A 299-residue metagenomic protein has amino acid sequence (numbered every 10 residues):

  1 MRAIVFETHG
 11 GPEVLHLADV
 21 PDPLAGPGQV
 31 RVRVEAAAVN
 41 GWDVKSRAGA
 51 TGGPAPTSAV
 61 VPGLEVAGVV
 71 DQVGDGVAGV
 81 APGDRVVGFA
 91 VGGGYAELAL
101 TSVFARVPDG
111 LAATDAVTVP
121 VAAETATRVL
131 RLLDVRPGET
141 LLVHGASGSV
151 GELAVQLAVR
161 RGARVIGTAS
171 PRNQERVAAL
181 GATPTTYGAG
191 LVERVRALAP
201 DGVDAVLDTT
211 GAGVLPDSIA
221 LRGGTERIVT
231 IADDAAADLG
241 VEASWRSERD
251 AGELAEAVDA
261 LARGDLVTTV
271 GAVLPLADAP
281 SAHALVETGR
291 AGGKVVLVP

Functional and structural regions predicted by a protein language model:
G10-V14, D19-A67: N-terminal glycine-rich beta->alpha transition that marks the start or flank of a dinucleotide-binding site
R47, A67-A90: A glycine-/small-residue-rich N-terminal strand-loop-strand element that serves as the cofactor-binding glycine loop
L64, R85-G145: NAD(P)H dinucleotide-binding glycine-rich loop of Rossmann-like/cofactor-binding domains, especially the beta1-alpha1
V119, A123-G188: Mid-domain Rossmann-like dinucleotide-binding core that forms the NAD(H)/NADP(H) cofactor-binding site
A178, T209-T269, L276, P299: Glycine-rich phosphate-binding loop and adjacent beta-alpha segment of Rossmann(oid) nucleotide-cofactor-binding
L191-D201: Short amphipathic alpha-helix with an adjacent loop that forms part of the alpha/beta core around
V267-T269, H283-P299: C-terminal capping/lid region of NAD(P)-dependent oxidoreductase domains
